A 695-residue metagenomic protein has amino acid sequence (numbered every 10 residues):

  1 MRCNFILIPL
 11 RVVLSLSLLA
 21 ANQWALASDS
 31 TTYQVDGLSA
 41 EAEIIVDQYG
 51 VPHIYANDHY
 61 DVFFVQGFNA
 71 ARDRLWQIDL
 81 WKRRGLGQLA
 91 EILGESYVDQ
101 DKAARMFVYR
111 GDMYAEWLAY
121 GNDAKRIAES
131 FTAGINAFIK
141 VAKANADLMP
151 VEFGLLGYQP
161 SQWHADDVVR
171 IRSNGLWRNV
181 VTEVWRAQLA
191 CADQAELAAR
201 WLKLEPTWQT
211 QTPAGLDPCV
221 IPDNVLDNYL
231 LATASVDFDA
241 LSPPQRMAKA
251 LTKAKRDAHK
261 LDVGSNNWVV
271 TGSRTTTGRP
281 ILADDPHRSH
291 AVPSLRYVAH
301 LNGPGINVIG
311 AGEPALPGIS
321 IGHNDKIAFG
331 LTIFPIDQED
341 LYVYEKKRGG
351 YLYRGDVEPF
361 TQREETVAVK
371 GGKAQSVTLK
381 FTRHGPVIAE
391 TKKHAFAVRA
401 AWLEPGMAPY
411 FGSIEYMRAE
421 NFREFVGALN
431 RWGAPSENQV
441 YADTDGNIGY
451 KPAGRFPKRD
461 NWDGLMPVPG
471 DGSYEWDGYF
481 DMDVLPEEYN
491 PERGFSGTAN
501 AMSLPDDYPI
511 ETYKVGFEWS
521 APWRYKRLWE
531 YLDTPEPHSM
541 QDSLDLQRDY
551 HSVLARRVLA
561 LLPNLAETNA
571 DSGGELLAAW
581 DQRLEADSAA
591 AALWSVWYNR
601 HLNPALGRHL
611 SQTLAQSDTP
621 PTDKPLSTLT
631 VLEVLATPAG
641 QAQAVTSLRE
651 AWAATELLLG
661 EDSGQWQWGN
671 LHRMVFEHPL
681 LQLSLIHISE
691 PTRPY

Functional and structural regions predicted by a protein language model:
P9-A21: Bacterial N-terminal signal peptides
A25-A27: Boundary at the C-terminal end of the N-terminal hydrophobic targeting segment
D29-I281, P286, G305, G310: Substrate-recognition/specificity elements adjacent to catalytic centers across diverse enzyme folds
Y55, F63-F64, R172, G278-R279 (+13 more regions): Short helix/loop capping segments that flank catalytic or ligand/cofactor-binding pockets
R110, T132-A133, P409-E437, T444-D445 (+1 more regions): Proteins synthesized as precursors that undergo proteolytic processing into mature forms
P314-G372, Y416: Compact, glycine/acidic-enriched structural inserts
H394, A434-P535, H601-L602: Hydrophobic alpha-helical segments
I686-Y695: Single conserved hydrophobic/aromatic residue that forms the stacking wall/gate of nucleotide- or nucleobase-binding
